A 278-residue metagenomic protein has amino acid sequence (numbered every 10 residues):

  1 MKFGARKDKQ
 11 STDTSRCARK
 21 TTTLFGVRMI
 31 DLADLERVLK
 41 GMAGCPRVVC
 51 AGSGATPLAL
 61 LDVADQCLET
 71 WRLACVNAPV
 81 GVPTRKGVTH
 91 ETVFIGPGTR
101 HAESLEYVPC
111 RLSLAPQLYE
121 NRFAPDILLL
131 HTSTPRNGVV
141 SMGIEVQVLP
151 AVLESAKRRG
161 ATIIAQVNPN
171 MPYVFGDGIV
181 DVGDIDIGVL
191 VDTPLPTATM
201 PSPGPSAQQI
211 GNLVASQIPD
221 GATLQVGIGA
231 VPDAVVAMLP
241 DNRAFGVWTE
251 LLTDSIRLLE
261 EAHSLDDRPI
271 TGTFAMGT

Functional and structural regions predicted by a protein language model:
F3-R6, T22-T278: Conserved alpha/beta enzyme-core scaffold
